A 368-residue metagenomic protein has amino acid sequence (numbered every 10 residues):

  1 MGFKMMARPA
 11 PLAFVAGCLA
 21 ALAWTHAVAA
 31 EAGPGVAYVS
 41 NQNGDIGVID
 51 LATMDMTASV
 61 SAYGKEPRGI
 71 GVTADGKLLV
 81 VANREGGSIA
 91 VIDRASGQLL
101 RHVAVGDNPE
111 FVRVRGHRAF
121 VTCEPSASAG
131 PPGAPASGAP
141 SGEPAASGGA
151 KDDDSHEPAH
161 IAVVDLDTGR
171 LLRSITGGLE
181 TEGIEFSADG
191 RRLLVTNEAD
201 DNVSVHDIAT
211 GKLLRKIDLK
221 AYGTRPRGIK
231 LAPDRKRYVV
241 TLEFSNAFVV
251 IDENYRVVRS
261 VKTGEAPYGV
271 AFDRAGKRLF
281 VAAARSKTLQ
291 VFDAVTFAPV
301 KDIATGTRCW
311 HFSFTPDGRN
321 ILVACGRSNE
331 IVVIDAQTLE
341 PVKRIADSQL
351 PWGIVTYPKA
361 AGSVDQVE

Functional and structural regions predicted by a protein language model:
M1-G2, A21: Compositionally biased, low-complexity segments enriched in small residues
G2-V15: Bacterial N-terminal signal peptides that target proteins for export
A13-A23: Bacterial N-terminal signal peptides
H26-E368: Predominantly soluble domains enriched in secretory-pathway, periplasmic, or organellar proteins
